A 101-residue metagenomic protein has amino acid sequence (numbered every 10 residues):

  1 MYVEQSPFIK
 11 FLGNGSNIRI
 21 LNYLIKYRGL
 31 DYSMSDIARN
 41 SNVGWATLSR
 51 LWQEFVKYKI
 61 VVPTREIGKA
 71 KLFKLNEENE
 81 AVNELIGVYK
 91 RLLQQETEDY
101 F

Functional and structural regions predicted by a protein language model:
M1-R19: Short alpha-helical segments that sit at the start of domains
I25-G29: Short helix-capping/hinge SLiMs at alpha-helix to coil transitions
S33-S35: Residues within the helices of the helix-turn-helix
A46: Key DNA-contact positions within bacterial/archaeal DNA-binding proteins
W52-Q53: Short, hydrophobic-biased segments on the C-terminal half of alpha helices that form "recognition helices"
K59: Glycine-centered, phosphate/nucleic-acid-interacting loop/turn motifs that mediate DNA/RNA or nucleotide
R65-L72, E78: Short, Lys/Arg-rich nucleic-acid/phosphate-binding segment
E80-F101: Amphipathic alpha-helical dimerization/coiled-coil segments that flank or bridge DNA-binding/regulatory modules
